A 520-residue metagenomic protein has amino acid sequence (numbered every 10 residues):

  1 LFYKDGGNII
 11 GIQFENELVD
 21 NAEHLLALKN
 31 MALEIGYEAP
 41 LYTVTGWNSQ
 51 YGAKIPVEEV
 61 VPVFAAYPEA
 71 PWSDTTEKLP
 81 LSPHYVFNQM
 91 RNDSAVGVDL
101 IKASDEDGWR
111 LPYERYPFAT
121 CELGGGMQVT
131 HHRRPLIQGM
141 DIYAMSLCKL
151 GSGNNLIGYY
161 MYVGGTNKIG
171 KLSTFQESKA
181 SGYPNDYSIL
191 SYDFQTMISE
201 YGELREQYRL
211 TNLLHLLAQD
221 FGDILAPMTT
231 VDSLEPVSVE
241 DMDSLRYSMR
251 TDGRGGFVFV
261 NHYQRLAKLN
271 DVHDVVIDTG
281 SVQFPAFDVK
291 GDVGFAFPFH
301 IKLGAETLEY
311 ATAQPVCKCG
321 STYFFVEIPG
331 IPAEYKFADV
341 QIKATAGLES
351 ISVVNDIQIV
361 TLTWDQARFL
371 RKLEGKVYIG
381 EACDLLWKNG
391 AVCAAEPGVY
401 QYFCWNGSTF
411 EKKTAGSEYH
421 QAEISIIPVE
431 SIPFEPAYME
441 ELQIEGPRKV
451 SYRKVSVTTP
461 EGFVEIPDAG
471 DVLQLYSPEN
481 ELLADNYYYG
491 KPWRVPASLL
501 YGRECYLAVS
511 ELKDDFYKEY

Functional and structural regions predicted by a protein language model:
L1, D5-G7, Q13, V19-K29 (+10 more regions): Carbohydrate-binding surfaces of carbohydrate-active enzymes
L1-D5, I9-L150: Substrate-binding/catalytic cleft of secreted carbohydrate-active enzymes, primarily glycoside hydrolases
W493: Intrinsically disordered, low-complexity RNA-binding regions enriched in Gly/Arg/Ser/Tyr
Y517-E519: Beta-sandwich strand segments
